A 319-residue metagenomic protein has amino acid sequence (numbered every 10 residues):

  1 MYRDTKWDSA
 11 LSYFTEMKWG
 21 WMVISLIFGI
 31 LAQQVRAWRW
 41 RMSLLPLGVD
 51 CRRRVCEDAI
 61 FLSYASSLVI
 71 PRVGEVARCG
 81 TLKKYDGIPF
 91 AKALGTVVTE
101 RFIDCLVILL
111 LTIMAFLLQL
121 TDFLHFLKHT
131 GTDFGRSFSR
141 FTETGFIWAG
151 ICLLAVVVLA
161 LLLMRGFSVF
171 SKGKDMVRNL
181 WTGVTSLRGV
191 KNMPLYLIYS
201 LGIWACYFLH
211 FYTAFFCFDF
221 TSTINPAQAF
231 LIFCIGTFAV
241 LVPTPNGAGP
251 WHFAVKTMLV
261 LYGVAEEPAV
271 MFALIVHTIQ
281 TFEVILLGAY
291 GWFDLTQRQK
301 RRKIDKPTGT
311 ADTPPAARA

Functional and structural regions predicted by a protein language model:
M1-F61, L118-V240, I279-A319: Predominantly cytoplasmic-facing regulatory/coupling regions of multi-pass membrane proteins
L45, L68, K84, F216-F220 (+2 more regions): Transmembrane helix-loop junction
R53-C56, E75-V76, I88-R101, A265-I275: Membrane-interface alpha-helices at helix entry/exit sites of multi-pass transporters
E57-K84: Hydrophobic, aromatic-rich membrane-embedded alpha-helical segments
L62-I70, L94-L117, M271-L286: Membrane-embedded alpha-helical segments of transport systems, primarily multispan ion/solute transporters
L62-P71, L231-H252: Transmembrane alpha-helix interface/packing and boundary motifs in multi-pass membrane proteins, characterized by
L82-P89, G183, F253-M271: Interfacial segments of multi-pass membrane proteins
